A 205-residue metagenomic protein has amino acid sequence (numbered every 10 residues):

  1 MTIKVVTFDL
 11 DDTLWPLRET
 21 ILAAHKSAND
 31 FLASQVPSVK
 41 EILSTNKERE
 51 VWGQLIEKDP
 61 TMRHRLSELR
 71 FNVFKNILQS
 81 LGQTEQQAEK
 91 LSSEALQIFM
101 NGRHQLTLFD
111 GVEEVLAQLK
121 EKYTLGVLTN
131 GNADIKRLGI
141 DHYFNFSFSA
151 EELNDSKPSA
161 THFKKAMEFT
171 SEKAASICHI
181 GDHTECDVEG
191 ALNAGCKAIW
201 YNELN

Functional and structural regions predicted by a protein language model:
M1-V6, R18-E19, S34, Q86-A88 (+2 more regions): Asp-based, Mg2+/Mn2+-dependent phosphohydrolase catalytic module
T2-D110: N-terminal helical cap/lid subdomain that shapes the substrate entry/recognition surface in HAD-like hydrolases
